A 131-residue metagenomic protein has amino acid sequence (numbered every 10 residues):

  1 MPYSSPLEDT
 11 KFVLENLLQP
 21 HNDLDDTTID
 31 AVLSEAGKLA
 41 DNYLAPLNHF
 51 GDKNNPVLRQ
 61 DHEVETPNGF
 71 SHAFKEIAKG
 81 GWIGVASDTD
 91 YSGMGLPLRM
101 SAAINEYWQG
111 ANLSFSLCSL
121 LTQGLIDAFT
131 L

Functional and structural regions predicted by a protein language model:
M1-L120: Amphipathic, small/basic residue-rich leader segments at the start of a protein or domain
L117-L131: N-terminal glycine-rich flavin-associated loop
